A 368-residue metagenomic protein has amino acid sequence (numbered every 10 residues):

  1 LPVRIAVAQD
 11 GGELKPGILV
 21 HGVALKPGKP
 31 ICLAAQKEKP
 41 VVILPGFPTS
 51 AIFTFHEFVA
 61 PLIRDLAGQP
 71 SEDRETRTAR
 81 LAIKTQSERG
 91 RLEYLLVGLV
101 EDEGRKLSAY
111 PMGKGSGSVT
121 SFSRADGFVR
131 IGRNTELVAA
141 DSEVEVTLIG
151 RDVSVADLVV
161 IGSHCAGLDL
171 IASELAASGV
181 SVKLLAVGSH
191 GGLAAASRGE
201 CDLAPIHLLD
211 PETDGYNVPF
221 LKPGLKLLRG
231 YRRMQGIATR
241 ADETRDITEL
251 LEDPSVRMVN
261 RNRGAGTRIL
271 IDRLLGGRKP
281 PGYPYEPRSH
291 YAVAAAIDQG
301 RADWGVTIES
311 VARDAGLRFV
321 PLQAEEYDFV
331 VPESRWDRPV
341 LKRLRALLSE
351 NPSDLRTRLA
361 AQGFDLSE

Functional and structural regions predicted by a protein language model:
L1-L44, P48-T54, L170-S178, A194 (+4 more regions): Helix-rich terminal scaffold detector
D10-S154: Flexible glycine/proline-rich
V155-H164, T248-R268: Short loop->beta-strand "edge-of-pocket" segments that line small-molecule binding or catalytic clefts across diverse
L170-G179, S255, N260-Y285: Ligand-binding cleft/hinge of the Venus flytrap
A176-R245: N-terminal segment of the mature folded domain
P205-L221, A294-Q323: A ligand-binding cleft/hinge motif common to bilobed small-molecule-binding domains
K226-N260, R273, Y327-E333: Hydrophobic/proline-rich hinge and linker segments of small-molecule sensing/allosteric domains, predominantly
L227-G236, L317-A346, Q362-E368: Periplasmic-binding protein-like
